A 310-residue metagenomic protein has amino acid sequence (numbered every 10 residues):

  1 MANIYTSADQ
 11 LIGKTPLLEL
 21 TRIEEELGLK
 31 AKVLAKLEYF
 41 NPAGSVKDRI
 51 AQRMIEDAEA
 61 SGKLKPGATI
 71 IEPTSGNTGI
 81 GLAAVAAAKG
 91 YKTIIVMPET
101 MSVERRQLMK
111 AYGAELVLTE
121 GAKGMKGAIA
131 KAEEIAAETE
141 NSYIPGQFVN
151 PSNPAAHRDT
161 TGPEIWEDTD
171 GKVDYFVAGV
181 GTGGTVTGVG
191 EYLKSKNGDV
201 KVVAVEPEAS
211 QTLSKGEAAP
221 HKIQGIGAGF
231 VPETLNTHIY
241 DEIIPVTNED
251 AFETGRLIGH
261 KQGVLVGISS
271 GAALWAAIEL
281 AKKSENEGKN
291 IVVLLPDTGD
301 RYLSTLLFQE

Functional and structural regions predicted by a protein language model:
M1-E310: PLP-dependent amino-acid enzyme catalytic core
